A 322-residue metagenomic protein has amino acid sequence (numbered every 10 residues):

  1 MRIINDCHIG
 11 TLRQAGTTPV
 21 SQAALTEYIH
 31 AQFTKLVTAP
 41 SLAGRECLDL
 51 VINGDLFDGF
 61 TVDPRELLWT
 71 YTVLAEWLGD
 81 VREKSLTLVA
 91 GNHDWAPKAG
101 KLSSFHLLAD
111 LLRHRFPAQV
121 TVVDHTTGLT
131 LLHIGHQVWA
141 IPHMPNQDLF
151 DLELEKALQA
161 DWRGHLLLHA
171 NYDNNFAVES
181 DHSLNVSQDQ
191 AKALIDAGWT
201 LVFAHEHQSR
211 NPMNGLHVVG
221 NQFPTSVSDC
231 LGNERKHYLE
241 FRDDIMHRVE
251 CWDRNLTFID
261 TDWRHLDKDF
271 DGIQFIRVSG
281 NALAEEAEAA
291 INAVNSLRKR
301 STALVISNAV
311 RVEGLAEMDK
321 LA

Functional and structural regions predicted by a protein language model:
M1-Y71, A75, R82-E83, L152-R163: N-terminal active-site segment of His-dependent metallophosphoesterases
I3-N5, D49-D55, S85-N92, T121-G128 (+4 more regions): Active-site neighborhood of phospho(di)ester-bond hydrolases with catalytic His/Asp-centered motifs
Q14-A15, G54-L74, A90, W95-R115 (+1 more regions): Metal-dependent catalytic neighborhoods of phosphoester/phosphodiester hydrolases
W69-E83, N185-G198: Catalytic-core regions built around general acid/base machinery
L88, V178-M246: Conserved beta-sheet core of the metallophosphoesterase superfamily
A90-Q188, V219-Q222, I245: Conserved catalytic scaffold of divalent metal-dependent phosphoesterases
G135-V138, S180-D181, M213-G220, M246 (+1 more regions): Active-site regions of enzymes building and remodeling cell-envelope glycoconjugates
E234-A322: Accessory, non-catalytic peripheral segments of nucleic-acid enzymes
